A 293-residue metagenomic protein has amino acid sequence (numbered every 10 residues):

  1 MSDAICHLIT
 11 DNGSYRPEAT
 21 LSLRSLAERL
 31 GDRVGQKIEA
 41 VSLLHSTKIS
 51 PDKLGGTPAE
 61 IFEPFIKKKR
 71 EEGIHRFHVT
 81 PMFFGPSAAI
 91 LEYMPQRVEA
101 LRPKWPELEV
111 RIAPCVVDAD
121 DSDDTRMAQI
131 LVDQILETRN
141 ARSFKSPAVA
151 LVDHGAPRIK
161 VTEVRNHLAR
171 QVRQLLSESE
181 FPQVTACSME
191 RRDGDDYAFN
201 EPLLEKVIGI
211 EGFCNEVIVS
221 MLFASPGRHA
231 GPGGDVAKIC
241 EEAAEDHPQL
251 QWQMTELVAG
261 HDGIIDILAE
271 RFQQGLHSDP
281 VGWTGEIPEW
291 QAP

Functional and structural regions predicted by a protein language model:
M1-P293: Extended amphipathic ligand-handling, pore-lining, and cofactor/metal-binding catalytic surfaces
